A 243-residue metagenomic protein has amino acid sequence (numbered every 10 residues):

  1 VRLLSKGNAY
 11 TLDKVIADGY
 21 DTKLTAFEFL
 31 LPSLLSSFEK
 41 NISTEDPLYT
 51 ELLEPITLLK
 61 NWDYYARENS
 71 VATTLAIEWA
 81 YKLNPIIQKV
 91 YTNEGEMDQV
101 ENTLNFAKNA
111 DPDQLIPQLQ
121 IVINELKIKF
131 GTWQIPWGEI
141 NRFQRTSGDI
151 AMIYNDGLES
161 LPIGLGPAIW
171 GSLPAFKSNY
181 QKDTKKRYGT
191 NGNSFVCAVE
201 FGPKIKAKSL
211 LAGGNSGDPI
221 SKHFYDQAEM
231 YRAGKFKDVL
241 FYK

Functional and structural regions predicted by a protein language model:
V1-K243: C-terminal/peripheral segments of proteins
